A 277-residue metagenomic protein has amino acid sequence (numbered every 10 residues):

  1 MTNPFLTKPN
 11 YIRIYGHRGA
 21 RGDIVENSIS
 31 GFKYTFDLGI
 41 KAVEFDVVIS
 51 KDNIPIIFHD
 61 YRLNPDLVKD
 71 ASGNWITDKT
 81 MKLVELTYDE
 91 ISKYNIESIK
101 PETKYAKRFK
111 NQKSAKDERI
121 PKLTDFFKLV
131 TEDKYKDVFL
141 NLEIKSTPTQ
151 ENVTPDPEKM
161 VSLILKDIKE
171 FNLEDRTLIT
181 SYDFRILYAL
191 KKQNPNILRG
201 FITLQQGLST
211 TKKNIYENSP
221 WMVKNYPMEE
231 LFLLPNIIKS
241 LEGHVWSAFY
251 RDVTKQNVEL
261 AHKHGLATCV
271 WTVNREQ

Functional and structural regions predicted by a protein language model:
M1-Q277: Phosphate-group recognition and catalysis centered on beta-loop-alpha active-site segments
